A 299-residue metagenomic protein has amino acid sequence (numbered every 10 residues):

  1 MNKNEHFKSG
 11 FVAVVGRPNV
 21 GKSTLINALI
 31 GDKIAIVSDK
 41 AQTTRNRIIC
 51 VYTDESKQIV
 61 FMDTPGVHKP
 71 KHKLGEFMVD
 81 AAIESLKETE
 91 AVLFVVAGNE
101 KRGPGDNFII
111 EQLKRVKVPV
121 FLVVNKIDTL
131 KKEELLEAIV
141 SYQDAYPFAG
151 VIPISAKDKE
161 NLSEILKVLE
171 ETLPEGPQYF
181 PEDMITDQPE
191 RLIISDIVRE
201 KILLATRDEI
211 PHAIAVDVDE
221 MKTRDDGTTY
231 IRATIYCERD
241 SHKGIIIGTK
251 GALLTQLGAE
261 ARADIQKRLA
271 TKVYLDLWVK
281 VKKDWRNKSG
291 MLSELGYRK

Functional and structural regions predicted by a protein language model:
M1-A91, I235: Conserved G1/Walker A P-loop phosphate-binding module
G21, N161, L253: Conserved glycine(s) of the Walker
D32, V51-E55, P70, S85 (+9 more regions): Conserved, well-folded catalytic cores of nucleic-acid-processing and energy-transducing macromolecular machines
T44, H68-K69, K101-R102, L130-K131 (+1 more regions): Catalytic P-loop NTPase motifs of RecA-like helicase/translocase cores
Y52-Q58, F77-V151, A205, K222-D225: Conserved C-terminal guanine-recognition region of P-loop GTPase G domains, centered on the G4
D63, N125, S155: Active-site glycine-centered loops adjacent to acidic/histidine catalytic or metal-binding residues that shape
P119, D128-E190: Canonical P-loop GTPase G-domain recognition
E190-K299: P-loop NTP-binding site
